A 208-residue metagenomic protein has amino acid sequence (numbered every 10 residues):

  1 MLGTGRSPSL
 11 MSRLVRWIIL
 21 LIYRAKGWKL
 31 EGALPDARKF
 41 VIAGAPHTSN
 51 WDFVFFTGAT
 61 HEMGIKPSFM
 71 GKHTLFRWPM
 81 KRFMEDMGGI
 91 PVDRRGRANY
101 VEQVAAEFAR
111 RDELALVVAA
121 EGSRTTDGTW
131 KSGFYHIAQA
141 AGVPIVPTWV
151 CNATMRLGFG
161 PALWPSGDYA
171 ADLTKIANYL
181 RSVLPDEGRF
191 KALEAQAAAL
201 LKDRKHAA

Functional and structural regions predicted by a protein language model:
M1-L10, L14, A98-A208: Non-catalytic C-terminal accessory region of glycerolipid acyltransferases and related lyso-lipid remodeling enzymes
M11-H47: Helix-to-loop junction immediately C-terminal to a conserved catalytic motif
W17-I18, F55, P79, Q103 (+1 more regions): Short Gly/charged-rich anion-binding patches and loops
K26, V92-Q103: Glycine-rich, highly charged phosphate/nucleotide-binding loops
G27-A33, F55-F56, E102-A105: A generic local structural motif
W28, I65, G89, G142-V143: Short glycine/serine/threonine/alanine-rich loop segments
A33-G96, N152: Catalytic core of membrane glycerolipid acyltransferases/transacylases, capturing the structured, soluble-facing
